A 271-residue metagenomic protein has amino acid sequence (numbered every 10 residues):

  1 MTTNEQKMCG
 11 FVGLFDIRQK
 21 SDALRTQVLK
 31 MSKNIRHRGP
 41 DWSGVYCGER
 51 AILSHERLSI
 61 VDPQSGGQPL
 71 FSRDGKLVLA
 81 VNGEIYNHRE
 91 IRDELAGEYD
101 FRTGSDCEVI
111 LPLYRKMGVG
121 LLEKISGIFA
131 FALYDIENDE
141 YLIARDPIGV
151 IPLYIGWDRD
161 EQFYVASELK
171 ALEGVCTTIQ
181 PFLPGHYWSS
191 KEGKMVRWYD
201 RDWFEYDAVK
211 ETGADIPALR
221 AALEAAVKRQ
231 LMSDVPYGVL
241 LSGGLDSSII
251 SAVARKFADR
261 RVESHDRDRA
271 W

Functional and structural regions predicted by a protein language model:
T2-W271: Cysteine-centered catalytic environments shared across enzyme families
